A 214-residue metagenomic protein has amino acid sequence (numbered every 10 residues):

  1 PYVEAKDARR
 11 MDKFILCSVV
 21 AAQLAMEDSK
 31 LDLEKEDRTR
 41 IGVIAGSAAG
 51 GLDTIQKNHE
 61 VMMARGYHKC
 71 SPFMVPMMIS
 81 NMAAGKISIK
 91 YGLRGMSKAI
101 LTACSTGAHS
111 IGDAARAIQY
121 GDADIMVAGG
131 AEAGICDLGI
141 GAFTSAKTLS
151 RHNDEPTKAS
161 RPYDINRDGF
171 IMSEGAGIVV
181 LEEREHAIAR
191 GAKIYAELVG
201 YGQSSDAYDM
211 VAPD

Functional and structural regions predicted by a protein language model:
P1-T102, A131-A142: Conserved beta-ketoacyl condensing-enzyme motif
V20-L24, K86-K90, D113-A117, L138 (+2 more regions): Alpha-helical scaffold segments in soluble metabolic enzymes
D28-S29, K90, R94, A117-G121 (+4 more regions): Change "in soluble alpha/beta enzymes" to "in soluble alpha/beta proteins
G50-K57, A133-S160, G202-D214: Active-site-adjacent elements of ketosynthase-type condensing enzymes
G107: Short conserved active-site loop signatures built around small residues
S110: Active-site histidine-anchored catalytic micro-motif
A123-M126: Short, high-confidence coil segments that cap the C-terminus of an alpha-helix and link into the following beta-strand
D154-D214: Condensing-enzyme catalytic core mediating Claisen C-C bond formation in acyl metabolism
